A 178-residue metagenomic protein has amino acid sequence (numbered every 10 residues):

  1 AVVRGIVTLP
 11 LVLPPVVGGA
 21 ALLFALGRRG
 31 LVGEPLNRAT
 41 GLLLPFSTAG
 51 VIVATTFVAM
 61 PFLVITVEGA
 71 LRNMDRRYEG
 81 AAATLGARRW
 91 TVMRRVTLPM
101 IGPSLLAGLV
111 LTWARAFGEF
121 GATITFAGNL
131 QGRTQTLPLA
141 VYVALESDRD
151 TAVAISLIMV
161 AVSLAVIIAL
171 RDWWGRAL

Functional and structural regions predicted by a protein language model:
A1-R72, V96, M100-G121, Y142-A144 (+1 more regions): Membrane-water interface segments at the C-terminal ends of transmembrane alpha-helices in multi-pass inner-membrane
L9, R77-L85, A152: Short hydrophobic faces within alpha-helices
R29, G121, F126-R133: Short membrane-interfacial helix/loop motifs at transmembrane-helix boundaries
Y78, R176-L178: Short, Lys/Arg-enriched, Gly/Pro-containing loop segments at transmembrane-helix junctions of multi-pass membrane
L85-G86, P99: Glycine/proline-centered hinge or cleavage motifs at structural transition points of membrane proteins
Q131-A144: Short hydrophobic, aromatic-rich alpha-helical segments embedded in or entering the lipid bilayer of multi-pass
